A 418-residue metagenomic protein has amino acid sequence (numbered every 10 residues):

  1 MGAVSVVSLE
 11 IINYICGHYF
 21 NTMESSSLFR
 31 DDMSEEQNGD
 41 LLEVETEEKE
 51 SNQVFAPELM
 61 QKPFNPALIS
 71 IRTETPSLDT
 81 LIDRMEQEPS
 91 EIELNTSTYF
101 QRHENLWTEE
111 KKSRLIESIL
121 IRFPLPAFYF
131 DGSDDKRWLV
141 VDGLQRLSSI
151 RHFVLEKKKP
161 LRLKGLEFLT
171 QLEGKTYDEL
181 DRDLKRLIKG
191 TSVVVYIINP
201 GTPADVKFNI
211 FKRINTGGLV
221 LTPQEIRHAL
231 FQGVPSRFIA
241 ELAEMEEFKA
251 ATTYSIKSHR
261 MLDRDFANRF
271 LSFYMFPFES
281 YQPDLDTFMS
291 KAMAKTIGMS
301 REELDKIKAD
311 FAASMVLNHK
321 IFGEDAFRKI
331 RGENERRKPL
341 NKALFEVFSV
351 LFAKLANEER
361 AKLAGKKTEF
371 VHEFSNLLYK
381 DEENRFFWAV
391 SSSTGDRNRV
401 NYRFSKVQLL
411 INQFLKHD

Functional and structural regions predicted by a protein language model:
A3-E10: Acidic, Ala/Val/Gly-enriched low-complexity intrinsically disordered segments
E10-T22: Short, positively charged and aromatic/hydrophobic N-terminal segments
Y19-L42: N-terminal acidic, proline/glycine-rich, low-complexity intrinsically disordered segments
N38-E74, D79, Q101-K291, A389-V390: Basic- and aromatic-enriched surface patches that contact anionic nucleotides/nucleic acids
L78, P89-E91: Sequence-level preference for short, compositionally simple segments enriched in small aliphatic or small polar residues
D83-E88: Flexible hinge/switch segments at interdomain interfaces of large molecular machines
L94-F100, E241-I256, A313-E335: Short amphipathic alpha-helical segments and their helix-coil junctions
F273-D418: C-terminal subdomains that position terminal phosphate/3'-OH groups for nucleotidyl transfer/ligation, primarily on
